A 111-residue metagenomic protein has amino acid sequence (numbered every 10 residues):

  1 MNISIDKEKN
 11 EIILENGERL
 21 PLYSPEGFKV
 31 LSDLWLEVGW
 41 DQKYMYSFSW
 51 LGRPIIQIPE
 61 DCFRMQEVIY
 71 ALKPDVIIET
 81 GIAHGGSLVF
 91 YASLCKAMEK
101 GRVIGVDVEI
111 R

Functional and structural regions predicted by a protein language model:
M1-S32: N-terminal auxiliary segments of SAM/dcSAM-dependent transferases
N2, F28-Q57: Class I SAM-dependent transferase core
Y23, Y44-Y46, Y70, Y91: Sequence-level detector for tyrosine residue identity
L51-R111: S-adenosylmethionine/decaboxylated-SAM
